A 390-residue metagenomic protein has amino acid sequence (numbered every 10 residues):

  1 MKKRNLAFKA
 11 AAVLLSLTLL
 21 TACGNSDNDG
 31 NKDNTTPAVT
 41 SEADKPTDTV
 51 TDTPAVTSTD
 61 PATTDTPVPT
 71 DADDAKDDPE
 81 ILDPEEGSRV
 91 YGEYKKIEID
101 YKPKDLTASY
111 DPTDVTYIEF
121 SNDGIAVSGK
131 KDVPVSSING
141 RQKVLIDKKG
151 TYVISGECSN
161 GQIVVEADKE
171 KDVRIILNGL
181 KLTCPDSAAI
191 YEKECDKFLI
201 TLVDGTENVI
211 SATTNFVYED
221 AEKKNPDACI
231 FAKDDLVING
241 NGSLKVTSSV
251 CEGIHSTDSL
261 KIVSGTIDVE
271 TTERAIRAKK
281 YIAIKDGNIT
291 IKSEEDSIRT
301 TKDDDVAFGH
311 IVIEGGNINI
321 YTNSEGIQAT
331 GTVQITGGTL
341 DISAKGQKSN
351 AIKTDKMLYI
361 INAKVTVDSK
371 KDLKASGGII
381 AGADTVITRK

Functional and structural regions predicted by a protein language model:
M1-R4: N-terminal secretory signal peptides that target proteins for export/translocation
L6-L17, C23-P46, V50, A55-V56 (+1 more regions): A composition-driven surface/loop motif
